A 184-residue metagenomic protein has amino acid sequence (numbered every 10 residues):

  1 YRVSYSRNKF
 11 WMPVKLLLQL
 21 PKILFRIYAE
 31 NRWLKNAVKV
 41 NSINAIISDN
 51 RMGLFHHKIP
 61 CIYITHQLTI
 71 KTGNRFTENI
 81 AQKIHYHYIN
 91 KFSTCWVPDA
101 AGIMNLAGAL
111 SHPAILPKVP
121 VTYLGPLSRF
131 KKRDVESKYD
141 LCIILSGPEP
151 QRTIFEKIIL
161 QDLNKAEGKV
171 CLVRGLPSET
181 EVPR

Functional and structural regions predicted by a protein language model:
Y1-L20: Conserved nucleotide-sugar phosphate-binding/catalytic loop shared by glycosyltransferases and other
K15-K22, Y63-G73, L145-G147: Short, basic, glycine/proline-bearing loop/turn elements
I27, N31-M52: Short N-terminal targeting/anchoring amphipathic segment
I27, T77-E78, R152: A conditional alpha-helix N-cap/helix-loop micro-motif detector
N44-A45, T94, D140: Structural motif
H57-Y123: Active-site-proximal region of nucleotide-activated glycan assembly enzymes, centered on histidine/acidic-rich loops
S111-H112, T122-R184: Donor-nucleotide binding loops and adjacent catalytic segments primarily of GT-B fold Leloir glycosyltransferases
